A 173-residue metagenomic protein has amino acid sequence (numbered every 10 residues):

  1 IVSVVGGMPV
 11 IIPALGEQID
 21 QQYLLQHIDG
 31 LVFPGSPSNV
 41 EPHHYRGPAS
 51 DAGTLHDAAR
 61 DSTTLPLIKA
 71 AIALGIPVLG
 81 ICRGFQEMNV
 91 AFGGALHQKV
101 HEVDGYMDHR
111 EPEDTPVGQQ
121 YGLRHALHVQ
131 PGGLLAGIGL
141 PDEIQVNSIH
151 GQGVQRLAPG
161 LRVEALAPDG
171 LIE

Functional and structural regions predicted by a protein language model:
I1-L79, N89-H97, H101-Q145, G151 (+1 more regions): N-terminal beta1-alpha1 cap of cysteine-dependent amidohydrolase-like domains
C82: Conserved G/P- and acidic residue-centered "switch" motifs that form tight phosphate/ATP-binding loops in soluble
F85: The feature captures the ABC ATPase H-loop/switch
